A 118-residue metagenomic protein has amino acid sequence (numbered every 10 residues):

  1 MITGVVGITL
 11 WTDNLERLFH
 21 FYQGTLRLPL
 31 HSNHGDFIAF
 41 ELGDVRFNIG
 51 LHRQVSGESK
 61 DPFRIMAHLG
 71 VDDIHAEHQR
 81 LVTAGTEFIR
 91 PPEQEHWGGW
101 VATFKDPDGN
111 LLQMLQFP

Functional and structural regions predicted by a protein language model:
M1, H78, V82-P118: Vicinal oxygen chelate
M1-F19, R46, I65-L69, P118: N-terminal beta-strand motif that seeds the catalytic metal site of vicinal oxygen chelate
L15, I74-H75: Residues at or immediately preceding the N-termini of alpha-helices
E16-T25, A102, L111: Conserved active-site alpha-helix within GNAT-family acetyltransferase domains
F21, H75-R80: Short amphipathic alpha-helices within nucleic acid-binding modules
G24-H31, T86-E87: Conserved acetyl-CoA-binding loop of GNAT-fold acetyltransferases
L28-P62, L111-Q116: Conserved short beta-strand elements that form part of the metal-binding/catalytic scaffold of enzyme active sites
I38, I65, G98-A102: Short beta-strand micro-motifs in enzyme catalytic cores
